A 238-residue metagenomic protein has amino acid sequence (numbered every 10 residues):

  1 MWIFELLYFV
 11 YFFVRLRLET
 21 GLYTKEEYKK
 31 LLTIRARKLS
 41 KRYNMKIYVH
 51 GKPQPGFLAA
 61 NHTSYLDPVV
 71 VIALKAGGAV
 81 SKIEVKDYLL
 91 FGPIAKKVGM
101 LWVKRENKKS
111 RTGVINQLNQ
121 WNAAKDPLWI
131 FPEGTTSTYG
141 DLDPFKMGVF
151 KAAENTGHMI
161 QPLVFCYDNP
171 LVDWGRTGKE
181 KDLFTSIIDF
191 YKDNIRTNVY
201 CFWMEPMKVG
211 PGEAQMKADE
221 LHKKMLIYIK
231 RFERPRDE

Functional and structural regions predicted by a protein language model:
M1-H62, V70: Membrane-anchoring hydrophobic helices of lipid-metabolizing enzymes
Y11-L18, Q54-K108: Catalytic core of membrane glycerolipid acyltransferases/transacylases, capturing the structured, soluble-facing
V49, L58, A79, C201-W203: Generic preference for hydrophobic
L101-N122: A membrane-cytosol interface segment of integral membrane proteins
W121-F150: Catalytic-site beta-strand/loop segments enriched in glycine and acidic/polar residues
G140-E213: A cross-family acyltransferase "interaction/gating" segment
R196, Y200-E238: Long, non-transmembrane cytosolic or organellar matrix-exposed soluble domains/tails of integral membrane proteins
